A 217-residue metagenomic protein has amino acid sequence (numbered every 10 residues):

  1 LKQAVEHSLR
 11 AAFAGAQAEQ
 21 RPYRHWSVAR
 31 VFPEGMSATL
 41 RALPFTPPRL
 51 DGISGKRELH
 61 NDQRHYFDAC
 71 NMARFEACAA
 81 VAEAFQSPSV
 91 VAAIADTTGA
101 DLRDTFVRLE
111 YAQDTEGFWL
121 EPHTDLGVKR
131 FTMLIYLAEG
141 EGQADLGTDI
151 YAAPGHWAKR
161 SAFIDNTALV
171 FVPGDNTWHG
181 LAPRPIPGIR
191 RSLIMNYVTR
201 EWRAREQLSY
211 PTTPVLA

Functional and structural regions predicted by a protein language model:
L1-R21, Q207-A217: Fe(II)/2-oxoglutarate
Q3-R10, R57-Q63, T98-L102, G147 (+1 more regions): Short, functional N-terminal and low-complexity linear motifs
E6, A16-E19, H25, L59-H60 (+3 more regions): Short linear sequence motifs
A14-T97: Non-heme Fe(II)/2-oxoglutarate
C70-Q86, V90-P211: Catalytic core of non-heme Fe(II) oxygenases with the double-stranded beta-helix
